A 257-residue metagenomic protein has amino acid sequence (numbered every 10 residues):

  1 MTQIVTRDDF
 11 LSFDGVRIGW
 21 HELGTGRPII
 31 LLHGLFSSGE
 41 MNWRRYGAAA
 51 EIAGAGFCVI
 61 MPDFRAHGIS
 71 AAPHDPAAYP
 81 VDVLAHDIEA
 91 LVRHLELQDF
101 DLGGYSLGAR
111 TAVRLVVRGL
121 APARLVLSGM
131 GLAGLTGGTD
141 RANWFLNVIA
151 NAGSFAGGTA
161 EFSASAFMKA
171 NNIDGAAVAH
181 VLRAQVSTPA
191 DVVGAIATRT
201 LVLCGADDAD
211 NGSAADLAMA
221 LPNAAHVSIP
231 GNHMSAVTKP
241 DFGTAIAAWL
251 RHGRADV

Functional and structural regions predicted by a protein language model:
V16-A71: Conserved HGGG/HGGXW glycine-rich cap/lid loop of the alpha/beta-hydrolase fold
E51-G54, M61-F100: Active-site loop/oxyanion-hole signature of alpha/beta-hydrolase fold enzymes
L102-G104, S128: Short beta-strand immediately N-terminal to the catalytic nucleophile in serine-hydrolase-like folds
R110-G153: Flexible "cap/lid" loop of the alpha/beta hydrolase fold
S165-P189: Hydrophobic, aromatic-rich cap/lid helix
I196, V202-C204: Short beta-strand/loop motif that positions the catalytic acidic residue of the alpha/beta-hydrolase fold
D208-A215: Conserved alpha/beta-hydrolase "acid-adjacent" motif
I229-V257: Catalytic active-site module of serine/aspartate enzymes centered on a nucleophile-bearing elbow/loop
